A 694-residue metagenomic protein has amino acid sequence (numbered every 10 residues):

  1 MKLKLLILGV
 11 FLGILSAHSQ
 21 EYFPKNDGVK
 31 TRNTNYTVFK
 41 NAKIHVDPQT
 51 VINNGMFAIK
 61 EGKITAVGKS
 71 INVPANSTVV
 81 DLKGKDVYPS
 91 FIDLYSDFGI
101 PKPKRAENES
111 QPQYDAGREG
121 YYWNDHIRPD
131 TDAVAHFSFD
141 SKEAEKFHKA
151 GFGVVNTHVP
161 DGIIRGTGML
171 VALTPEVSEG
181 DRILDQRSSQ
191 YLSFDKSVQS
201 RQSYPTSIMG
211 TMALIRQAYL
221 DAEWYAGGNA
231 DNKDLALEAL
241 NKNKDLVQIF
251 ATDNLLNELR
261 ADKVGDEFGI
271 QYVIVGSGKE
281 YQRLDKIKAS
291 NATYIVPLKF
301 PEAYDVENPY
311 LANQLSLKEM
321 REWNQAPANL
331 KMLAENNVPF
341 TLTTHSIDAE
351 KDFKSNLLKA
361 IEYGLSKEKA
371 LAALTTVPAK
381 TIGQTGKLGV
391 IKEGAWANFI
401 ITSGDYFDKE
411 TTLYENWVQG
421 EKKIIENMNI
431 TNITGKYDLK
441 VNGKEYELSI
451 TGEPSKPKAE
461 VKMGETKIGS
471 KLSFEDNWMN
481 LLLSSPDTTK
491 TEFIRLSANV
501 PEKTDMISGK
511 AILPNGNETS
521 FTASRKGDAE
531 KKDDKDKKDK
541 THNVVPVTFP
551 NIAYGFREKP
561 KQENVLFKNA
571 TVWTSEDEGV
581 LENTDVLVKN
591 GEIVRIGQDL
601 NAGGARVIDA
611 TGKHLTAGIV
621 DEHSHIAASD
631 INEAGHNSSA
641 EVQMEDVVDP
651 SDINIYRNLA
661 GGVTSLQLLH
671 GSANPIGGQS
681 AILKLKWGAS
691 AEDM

Functional and structural regions predicted by a protein language model:
Q20-G28, L170-K263, E267, N291-E307 (+6 more regions): Metal-coordinating catalytic core of metallo-dependent amide/deamination hydrolases
E21-P24, V29-T31, N35, I44 (+3 more regions): Histidine-rich, glycine-flanked metal-binding segment
K25-N33, I44-M56, K69, K351 (+7 more regions): Acidic, glycine-enriched loop/beta-strand segments at the rims of small-molecule binding/catalytic pockets
N33, N41, P103, Q111-Y122 (+6 more regions): His/Asp/Glu-enriched, well-ordered alpha-helical/loop segment that forms or immediately abuts the divalent-metal
F39-A42, M428-S449, S455-E465, M506-T519 (+1 more regions): Tryptophan-anchored aromatic micro-motifs
L82-G228, G509, G516-A529, I608-M694: Divalent-metal coordination cores built from histidine and acidic residues
H158, D231-A326, F340-T341, E362 (+7 more regions): Active-site core of metal-dependent hydrolases
K440-N499: Central antiparallel beta-sheet cores of small beta-barrel/beta-sandwich binding domains
